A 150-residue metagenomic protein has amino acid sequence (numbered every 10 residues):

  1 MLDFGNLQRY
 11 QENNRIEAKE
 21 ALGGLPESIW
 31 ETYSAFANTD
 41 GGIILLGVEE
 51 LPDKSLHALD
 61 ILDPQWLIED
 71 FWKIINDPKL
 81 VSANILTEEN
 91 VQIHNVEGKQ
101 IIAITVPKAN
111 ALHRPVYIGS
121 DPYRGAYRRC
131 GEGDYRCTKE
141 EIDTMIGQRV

Functional and structural regions predicted by a protein language model:
M1-V150: Conserved N-terminal catalytic/coupling substructures associated with nucleotide/phosphate chemistry
